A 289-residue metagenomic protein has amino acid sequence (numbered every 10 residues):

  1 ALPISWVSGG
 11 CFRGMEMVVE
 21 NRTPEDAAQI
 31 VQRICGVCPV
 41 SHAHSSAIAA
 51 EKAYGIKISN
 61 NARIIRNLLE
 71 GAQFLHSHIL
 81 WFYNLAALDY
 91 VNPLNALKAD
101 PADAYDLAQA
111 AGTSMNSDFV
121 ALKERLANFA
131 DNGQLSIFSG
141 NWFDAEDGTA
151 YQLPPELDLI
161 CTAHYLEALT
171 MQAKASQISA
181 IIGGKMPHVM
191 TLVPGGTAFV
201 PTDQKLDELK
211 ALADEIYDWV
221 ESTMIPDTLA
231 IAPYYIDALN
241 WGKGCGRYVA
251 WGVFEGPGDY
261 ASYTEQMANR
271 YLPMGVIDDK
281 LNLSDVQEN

Functional and structural regions predicted by a protein language model:
A1-N289: Active-site bordering "gate/hinge" segments that shape substrate access to catalytic or cofactor-binding pockets
